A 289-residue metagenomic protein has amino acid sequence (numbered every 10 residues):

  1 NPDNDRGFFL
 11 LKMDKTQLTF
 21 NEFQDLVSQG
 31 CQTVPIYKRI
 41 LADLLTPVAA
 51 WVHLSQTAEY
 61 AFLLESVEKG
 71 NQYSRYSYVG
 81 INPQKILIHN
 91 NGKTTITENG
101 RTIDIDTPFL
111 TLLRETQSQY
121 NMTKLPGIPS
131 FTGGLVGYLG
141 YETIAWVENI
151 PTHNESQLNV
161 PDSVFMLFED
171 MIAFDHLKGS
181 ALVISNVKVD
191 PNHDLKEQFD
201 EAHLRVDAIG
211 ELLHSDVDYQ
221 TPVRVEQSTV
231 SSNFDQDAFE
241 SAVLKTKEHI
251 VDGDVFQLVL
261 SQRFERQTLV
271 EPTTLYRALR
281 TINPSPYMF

Functional and structural regions predicted by a protein language model:
N1-F9: Positively charged N-terminal leader segments that act as targeting/secretion signals
M13-F289: Extended alpha-helical targeting/anchoring segments, especially N-terminal organellar/secretory targeting helices
